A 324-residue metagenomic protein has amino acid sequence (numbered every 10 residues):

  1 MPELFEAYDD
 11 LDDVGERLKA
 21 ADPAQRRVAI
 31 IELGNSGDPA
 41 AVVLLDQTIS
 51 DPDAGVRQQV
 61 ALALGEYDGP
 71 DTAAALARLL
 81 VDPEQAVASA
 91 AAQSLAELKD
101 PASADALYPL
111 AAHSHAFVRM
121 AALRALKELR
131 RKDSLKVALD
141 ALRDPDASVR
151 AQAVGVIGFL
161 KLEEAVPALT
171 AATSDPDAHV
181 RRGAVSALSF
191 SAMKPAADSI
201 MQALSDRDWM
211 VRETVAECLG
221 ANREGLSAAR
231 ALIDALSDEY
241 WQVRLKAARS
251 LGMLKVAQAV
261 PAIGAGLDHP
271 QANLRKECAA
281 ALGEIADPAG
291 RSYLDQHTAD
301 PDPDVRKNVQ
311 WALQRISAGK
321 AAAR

Functional and structural regions predicted by a protein language model:
M1-E66, K307, W311-Q314, A323-R324: N-terminal alpha-helical scaffold/docking segments in eukaryotic complex subunits
F5-R17, D38-S50, G69-V81, D100-A112 (+7 more regions): Amphipathic alpha-helical scaffolding segments comprising HEAT/armadillo-like alpha-solenoid repeats
A21-D22, P52-D53, P83-E84, S114-H115 (+6 more regions): Short inter-helical turns and helix N-cap capping residues of alpha-solenoid HEAT/ARM repeat scaffolds
A86, L98, A116, A121 (+7 more regions): Core solenoid repeat modules with strong leucine/isoleucine-rich periodicity, prominently canonical LRR arrays but also
S237-W311: Ankyrin-repeat and related helical/solenoid repeat scaffolds used for protein-protein interactions
